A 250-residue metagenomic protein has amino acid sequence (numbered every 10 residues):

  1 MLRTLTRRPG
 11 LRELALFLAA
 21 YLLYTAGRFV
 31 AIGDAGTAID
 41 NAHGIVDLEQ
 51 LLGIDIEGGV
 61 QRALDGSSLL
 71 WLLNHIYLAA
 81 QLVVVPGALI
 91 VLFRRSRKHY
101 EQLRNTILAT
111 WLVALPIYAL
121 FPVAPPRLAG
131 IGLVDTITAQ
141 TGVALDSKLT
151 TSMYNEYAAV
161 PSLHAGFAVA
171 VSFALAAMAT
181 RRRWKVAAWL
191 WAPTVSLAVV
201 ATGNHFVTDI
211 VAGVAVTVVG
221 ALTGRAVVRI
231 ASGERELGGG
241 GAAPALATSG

Functional and structural regions predicted by a protein language model:
M1-V83: N-terminal transmembrane-helix/juxtamembrane module of multi-pass inner/ER membrane proteins
L22-A26, W111-L120, L190-A201: Aromatic-anchored segments of alpha-helical transmembrane domains
A35-G44, F93-W184, A231-G250: Membrane-interface loops
H75-I90, H164-S172: Hydrophobic alpha-helical transmembrane segments
P125-G132, N155-A159, T194-G220: Interfacial helix-loop-helix junctions of multi-pass membrane proteins
S172-A177, T217-R225: Hydrophobic transmembrane alpha-helices
